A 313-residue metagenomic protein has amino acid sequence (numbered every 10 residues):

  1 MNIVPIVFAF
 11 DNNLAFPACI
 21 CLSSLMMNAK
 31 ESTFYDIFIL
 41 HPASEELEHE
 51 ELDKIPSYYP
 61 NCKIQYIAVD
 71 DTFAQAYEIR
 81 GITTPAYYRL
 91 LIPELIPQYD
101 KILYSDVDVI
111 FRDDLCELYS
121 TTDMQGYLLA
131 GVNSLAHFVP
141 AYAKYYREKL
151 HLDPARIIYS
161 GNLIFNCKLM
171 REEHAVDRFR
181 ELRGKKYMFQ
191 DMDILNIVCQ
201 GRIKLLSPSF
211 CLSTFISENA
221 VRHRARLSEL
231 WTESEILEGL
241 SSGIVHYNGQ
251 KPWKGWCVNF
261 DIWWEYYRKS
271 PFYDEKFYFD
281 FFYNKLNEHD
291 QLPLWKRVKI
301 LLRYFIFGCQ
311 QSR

Functional and structural regions predicted by a protein language model:
M1-S23: N-proximal low-complexity "stem/linker" segments adjacent to membrane-targeting elements
M1-V4, F10, F165-R313: A glycosyltransferase accessory/donor-loop signature
S24-T33: Short, acidic, metal-binding catalytic loop of nucleotide-sugar glycosyltransferases
Y35-P42, G131: Short internal beta-strands
L47-E48, I55-L95: Active-site-proximal specificity loops/subdomain of glycosyltransferases
Y66, G81, P85-V139, I157-I158 (+1 more regions): GT-A fold catalytic core of metal-dependent nucleotide-sugar glycosyltransferases, centered on the diacidic
A76-P85, K144-R147, A220-A225: Short, surface-exposed amphipathic charged segments that create phosphate/polyanion-binding patches used for binding
Y127-L150, C257-Y266, L301: A short, conserved beta-to-alpha structural element at the edge of catalytic cores that scaffolds binding
